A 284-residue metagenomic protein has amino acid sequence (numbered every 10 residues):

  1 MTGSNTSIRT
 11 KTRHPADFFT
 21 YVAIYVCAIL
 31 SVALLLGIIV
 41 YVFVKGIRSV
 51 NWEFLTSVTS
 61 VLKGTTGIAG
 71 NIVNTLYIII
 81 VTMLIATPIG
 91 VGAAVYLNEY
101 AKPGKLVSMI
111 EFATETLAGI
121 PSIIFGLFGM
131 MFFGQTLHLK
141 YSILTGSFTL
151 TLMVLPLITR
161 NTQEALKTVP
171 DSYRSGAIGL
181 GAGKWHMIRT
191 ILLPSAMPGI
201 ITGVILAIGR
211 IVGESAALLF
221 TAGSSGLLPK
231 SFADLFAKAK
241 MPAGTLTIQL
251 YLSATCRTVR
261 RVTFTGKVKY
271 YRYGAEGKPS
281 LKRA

Functional and structural regions predicted by a protein language model:
M1-A28, V262, G266-A284: Transmembrane alpha-helical segments of polytopic membrane transport and secretion proteins
S7-A23, V42-L84, T245, L252-T263: Periplasmic/extracellular loop-to-transmembrane helix junction in inner-membrane transport proteins
T59-L62, T66, L218-G274: Interhelical loop and adjacent transmembrane-helix boundary motif in polytopic membrane transport permeases
V73, Y77-I85, I89, A93 (+2 more regions): Hydrophobic alpha-helical transmembrane segments of multipass integral membrane proteins, especially permease/channel
T82-T114, L127, A284: Transmembrane-helix boundary motif in ABC transporter permease subunits
K102-L106, R174-T202, K282: Amphipathic cytosolic juxtamembrane alpha-helices at the membrane-cytosol interface of multi-pass membrane transporters
E115-T151: Generic hydrophobic transmembrane alpha-helix motif, especially the helices
T162, K184-A222: Transmembrane alpha-helices
